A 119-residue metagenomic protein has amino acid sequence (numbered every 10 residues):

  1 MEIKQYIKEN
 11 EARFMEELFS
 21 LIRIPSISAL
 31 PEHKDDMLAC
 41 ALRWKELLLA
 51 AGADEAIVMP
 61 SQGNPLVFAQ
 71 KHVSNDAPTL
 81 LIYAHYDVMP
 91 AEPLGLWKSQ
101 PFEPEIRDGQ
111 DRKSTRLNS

Functional and structural regions predicted by a protein language model:
E2-S114: Acidic/His- and Gly-rich active-site-bordering loop/insert found across diverse amide/peptide-bond hydrolases
T115-S119: Conserved small/polar residues in nucleotide/adenosyl-binding loops
